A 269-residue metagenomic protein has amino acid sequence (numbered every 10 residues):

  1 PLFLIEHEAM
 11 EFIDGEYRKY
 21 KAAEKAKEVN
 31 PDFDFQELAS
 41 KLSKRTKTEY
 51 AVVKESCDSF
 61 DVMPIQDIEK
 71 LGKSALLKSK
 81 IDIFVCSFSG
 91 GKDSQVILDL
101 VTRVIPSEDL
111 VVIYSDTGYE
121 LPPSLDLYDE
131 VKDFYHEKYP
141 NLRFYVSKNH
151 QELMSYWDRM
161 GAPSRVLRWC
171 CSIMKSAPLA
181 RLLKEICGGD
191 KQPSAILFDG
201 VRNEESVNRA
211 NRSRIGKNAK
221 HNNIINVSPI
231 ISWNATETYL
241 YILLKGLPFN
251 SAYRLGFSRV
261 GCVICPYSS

Functional and structural regions predicted by a protein language model:
P1-L244: ATP-dependent adenylation/nucleotidyltransferase module used to activate substrates
N234, Y239-S269: Mid-to-C-terminal catalytic subdomains of enzymes that bind/position adenosyl phosphate moieties or nucleic-acid
